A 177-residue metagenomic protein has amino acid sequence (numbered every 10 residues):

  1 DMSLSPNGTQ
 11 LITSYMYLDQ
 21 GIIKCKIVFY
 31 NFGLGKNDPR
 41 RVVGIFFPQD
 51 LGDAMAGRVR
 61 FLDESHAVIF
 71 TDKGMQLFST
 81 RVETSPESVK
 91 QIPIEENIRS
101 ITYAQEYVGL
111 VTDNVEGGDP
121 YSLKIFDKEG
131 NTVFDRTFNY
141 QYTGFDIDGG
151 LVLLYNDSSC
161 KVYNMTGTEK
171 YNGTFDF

Functional and structural regions predicted by a protein language model:
D1, C25-D50, D72-I94, G117-F138 (+1 more regions): Surface-exposed loop/turn elements that mediate protein-protein interactions on large endomembrane-trafficking
D1-P6, G44-E64, I92-E106, F138-G150 (+1 more regions): Repeated scaffold domains used in trafficking and secretory/extracellular systems, primarily beta-propellers
S5-P6, Q10-I12, I125-D127: A generic structural signal for ordered secondary structure
G8-G21, R58-T71, M75-L77, T102-G117 (+2 more regions): Short beta-strand elements that form the blades of beta-propeller/WD-repeat-like and other beta-sheet-rich scaffold
